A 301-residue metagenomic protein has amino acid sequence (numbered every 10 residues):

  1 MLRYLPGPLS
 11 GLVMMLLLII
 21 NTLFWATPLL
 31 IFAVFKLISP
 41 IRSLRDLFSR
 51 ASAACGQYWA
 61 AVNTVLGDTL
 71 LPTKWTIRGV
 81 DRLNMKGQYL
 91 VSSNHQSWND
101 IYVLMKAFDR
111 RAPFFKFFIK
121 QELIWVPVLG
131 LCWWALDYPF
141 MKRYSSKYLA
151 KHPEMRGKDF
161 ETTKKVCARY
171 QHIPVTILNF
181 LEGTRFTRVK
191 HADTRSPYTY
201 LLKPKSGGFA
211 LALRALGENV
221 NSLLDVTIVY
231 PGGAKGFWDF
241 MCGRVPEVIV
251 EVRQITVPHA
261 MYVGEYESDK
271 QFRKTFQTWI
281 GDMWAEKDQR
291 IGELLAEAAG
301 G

Functional and structural regions predicted by a protein language model:
M1-Y89, H95-S97, V103: Membrane-anchoring hydrophobic helices of lipid-metabolizing enzymes
L12, L16-I19, V263-G301: Accessory terminal regions of nucleic-acid processing enzymes
R42-W59, T69-L70, M85-H152: Catalytic core of membrane glycerolipid acyltransferases/transacylases, capturing the structured, soluble-facing
G79, S92-H95, I119-Q121, F180-E182 (+1 more regions): Short His-Asn-centered micro-motif
I101, K164, K205-F209: Conserved glycosyltransferase catalytic-site signature
I124-Y144, Q171-E265: A cross-family acyltransferase "interaction/gating" segment
Y148-K158, A192-T199: Short, flexible/disordered intra-domain loops and linkers
M155-A168: A Trp-anchored, charged/polar loop motif used as the substrate-binding/catalytic surface of acyl/ester-handling
